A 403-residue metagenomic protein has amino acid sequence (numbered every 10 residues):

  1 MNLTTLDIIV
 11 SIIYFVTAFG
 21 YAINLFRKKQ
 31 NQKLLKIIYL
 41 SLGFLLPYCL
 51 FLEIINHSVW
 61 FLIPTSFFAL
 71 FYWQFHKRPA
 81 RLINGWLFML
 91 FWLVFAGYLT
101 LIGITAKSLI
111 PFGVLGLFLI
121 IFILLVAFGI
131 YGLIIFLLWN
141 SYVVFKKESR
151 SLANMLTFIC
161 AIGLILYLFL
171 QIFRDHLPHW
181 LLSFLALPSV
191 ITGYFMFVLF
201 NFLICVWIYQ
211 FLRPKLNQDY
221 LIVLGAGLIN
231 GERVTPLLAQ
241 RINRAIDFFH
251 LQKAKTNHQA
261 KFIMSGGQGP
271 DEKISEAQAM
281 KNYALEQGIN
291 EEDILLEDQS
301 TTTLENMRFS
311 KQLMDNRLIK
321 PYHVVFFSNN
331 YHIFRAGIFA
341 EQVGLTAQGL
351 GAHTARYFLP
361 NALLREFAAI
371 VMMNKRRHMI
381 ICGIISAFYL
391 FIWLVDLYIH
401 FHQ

Functional and structural regions predicted by a protein language model:
N2-K215, R317-H323, F327-Q403: Extended hydrophobic blocks
C49-L50, S189, L203-I204, Q210-A362: A structural signal for short, hydrophobic/glycine-enriched beta-strand patches
